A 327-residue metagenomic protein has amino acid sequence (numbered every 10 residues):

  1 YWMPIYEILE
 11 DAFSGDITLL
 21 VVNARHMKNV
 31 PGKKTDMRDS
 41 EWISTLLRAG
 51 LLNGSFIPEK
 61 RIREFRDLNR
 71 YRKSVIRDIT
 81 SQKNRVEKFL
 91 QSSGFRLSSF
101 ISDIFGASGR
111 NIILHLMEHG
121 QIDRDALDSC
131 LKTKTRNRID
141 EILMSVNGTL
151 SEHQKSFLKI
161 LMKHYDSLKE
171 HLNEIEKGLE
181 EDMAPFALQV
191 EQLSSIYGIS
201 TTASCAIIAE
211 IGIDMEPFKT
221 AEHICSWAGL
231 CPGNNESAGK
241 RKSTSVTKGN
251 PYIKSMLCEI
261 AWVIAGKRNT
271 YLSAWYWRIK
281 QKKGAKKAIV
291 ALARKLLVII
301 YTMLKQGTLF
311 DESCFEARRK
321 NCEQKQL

Functional and structural regions predicted by a protein language model:
Y1-L327: A detector of single, family-specific signature residues that are central to catalytic or substrate-handling motifs
